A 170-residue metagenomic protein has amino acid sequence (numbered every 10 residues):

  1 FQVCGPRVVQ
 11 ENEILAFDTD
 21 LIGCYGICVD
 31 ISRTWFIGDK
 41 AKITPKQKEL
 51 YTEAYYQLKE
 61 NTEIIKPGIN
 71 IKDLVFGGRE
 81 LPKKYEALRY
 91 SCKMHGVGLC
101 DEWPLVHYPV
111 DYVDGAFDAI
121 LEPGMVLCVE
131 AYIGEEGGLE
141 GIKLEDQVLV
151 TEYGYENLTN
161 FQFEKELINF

Functional and structural regions predicted by a protein language model:
F1-F170: Active-site neighborhoods and metal-handling regions in enzymes and metal-associated proteins
